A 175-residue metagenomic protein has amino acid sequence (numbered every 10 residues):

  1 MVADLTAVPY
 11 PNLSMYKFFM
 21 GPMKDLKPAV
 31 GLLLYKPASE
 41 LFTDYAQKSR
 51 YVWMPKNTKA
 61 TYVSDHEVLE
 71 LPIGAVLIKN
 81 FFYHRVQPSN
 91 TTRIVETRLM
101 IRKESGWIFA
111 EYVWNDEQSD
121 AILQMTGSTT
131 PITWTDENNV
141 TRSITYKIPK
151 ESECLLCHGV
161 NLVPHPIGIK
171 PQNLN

Functional and structural regions predicted by a protein language model:
M1, P11, V68, V86-N175: Sequence context surrounding c-type heme c attachment/ligation sites in exported
M1-V52: N-terminal pre-domain segments of enzymes
G31-K36, A60, T92-I94, E137: Short amphipathic alpha-helical surface micro-motifs
S49-Y62: Short, structured beta-strand/loop micro-motifs enriched in basic residues and often containing a Trp
L71-G74: Short, well-ordered loop/turn sites that connect or cap secondary structure elements
